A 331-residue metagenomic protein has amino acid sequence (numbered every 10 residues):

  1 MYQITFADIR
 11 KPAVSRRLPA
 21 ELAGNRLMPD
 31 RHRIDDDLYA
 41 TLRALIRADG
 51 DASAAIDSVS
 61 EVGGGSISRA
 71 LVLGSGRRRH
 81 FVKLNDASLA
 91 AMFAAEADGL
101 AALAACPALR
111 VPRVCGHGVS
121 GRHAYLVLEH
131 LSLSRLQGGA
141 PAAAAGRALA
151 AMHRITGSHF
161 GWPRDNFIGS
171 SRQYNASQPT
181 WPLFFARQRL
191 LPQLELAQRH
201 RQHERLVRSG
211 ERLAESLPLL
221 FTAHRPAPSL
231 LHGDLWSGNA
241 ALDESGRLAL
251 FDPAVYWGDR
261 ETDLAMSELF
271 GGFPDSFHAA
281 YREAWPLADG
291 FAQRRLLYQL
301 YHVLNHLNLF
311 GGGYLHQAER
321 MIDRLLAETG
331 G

Functional and structural regions predicted by a protein language model:
M1-K11: Short, intrinsically disordered or compositionally biased N-terminal tails of bacterial proteins
P12, L22: Cationic, low-complexity basic patches in intrinsically disordered or flexible, solvent-exposed regions
G24-A54, H123, N308, G312-G331: Regulatory N- and C-terminal appendages and interdomain linkers associated with kinase/kinase-like NTP transferase
I34-G50, G157-L230: An alpha-helical support segment within catalytic cores of ATP-dependent transferases
E61-L183: ATP-binding pocket architecture of kinase catalytic cores
S120-G138, R187-L191, L196, L297-E319: A glycine-centered beta->alpha junction motif in the catalytic cores of kinase/phosphotransferase enzymes
N175-A186, E195, H224-L230, S237-L296 (+2 more regions): Active-site Asp-x-Gly
